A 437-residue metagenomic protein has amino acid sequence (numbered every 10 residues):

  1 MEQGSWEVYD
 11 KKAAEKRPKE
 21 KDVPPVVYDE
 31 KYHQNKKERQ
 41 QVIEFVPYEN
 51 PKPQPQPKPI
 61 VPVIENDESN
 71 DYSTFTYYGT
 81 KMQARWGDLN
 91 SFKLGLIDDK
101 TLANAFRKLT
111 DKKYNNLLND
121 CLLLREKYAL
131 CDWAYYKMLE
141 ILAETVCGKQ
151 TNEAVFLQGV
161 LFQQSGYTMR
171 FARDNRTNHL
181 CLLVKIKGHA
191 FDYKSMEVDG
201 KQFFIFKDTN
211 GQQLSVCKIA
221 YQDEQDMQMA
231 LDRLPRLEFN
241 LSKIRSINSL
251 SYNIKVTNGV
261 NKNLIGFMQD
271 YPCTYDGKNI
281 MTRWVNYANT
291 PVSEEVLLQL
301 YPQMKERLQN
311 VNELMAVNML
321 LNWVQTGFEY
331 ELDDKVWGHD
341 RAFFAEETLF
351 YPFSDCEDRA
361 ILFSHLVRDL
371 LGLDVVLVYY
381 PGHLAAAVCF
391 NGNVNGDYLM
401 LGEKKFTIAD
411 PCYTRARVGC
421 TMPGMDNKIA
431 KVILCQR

Functional and structural regions predicted by a protein language model:
E2-S165: Long, contiguous, compositionally biased segments that the model treats as domain-scale units
E2-S5, P24, E153-L157, V296 (+5 more regions): Stable alpha-helical elements in mature extracytoplasmic
W6, D10-K11, K16-P18, G259-I280 (+4 more regions): Non-heme di-metal
A13, L161-M169, Y271-P272, M304-N312 (+4 more regions): Sec/Tat-exported extracytoplasmic proteins
A84-N90, D98-M138, V285-F350: Secondary-structure boundary elements
T145-Q158, E331-A385, C389-N391: Active-site neighborhood of thiol-dependent amide/isopeptide-bond enzymes
L157-Q158, F162-E306: Extended, non-transmembrane interaction/recognition domains
M169-K201, M304, L308-V311, D358-R437: Hydrophobic/aromatic-rich core segments of domains that either
